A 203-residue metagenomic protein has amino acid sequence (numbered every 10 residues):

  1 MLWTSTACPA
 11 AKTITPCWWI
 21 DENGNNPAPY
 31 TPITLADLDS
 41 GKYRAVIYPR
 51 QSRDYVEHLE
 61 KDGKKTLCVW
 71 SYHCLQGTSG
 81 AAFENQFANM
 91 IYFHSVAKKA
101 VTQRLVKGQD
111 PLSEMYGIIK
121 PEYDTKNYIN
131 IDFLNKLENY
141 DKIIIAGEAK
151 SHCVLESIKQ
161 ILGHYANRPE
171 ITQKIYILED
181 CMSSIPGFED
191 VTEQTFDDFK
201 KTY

Functional and structural regions predicted by a protein language model:
M1-L2: Secretome/extracellular-domain signature
S5-Y203: Active-site-adjacent betaalpha module
